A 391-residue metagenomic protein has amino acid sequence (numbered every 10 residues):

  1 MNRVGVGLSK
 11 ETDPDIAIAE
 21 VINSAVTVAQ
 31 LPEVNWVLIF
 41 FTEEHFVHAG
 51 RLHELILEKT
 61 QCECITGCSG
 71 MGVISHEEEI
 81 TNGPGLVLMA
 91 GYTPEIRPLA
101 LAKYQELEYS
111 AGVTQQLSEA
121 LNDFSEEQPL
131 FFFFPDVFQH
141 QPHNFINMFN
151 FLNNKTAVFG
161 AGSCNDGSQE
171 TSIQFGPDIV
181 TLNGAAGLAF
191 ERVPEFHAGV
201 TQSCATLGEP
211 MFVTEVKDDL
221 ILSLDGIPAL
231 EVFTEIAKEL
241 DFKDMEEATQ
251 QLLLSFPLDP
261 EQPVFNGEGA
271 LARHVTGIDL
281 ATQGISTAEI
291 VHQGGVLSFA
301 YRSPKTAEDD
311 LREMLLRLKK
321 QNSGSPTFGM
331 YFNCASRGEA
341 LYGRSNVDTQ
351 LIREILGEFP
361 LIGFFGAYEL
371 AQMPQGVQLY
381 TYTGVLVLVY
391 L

Functional and structural regions predicted by a protein language model:
M1-W36, F41-E58, E63-C64, C68-G72 (+3 more regions): Small-residue-enriched flexible segments
